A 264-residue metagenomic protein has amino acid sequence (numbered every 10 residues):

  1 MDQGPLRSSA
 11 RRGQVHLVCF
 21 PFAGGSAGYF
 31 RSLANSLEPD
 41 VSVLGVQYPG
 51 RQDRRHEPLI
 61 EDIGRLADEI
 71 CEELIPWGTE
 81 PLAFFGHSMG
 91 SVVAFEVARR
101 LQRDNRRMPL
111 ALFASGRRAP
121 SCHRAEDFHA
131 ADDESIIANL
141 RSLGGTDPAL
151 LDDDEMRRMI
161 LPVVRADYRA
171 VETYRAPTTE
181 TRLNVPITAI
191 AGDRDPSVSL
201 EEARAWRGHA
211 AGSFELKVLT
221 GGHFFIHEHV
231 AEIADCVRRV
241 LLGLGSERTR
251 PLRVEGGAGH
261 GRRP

Functional and structural regions predicted by a protein language model:
M1-F85, M89-P264: Domain-scale detector for complete catalytic domains at protein termini or as standalone homologs
